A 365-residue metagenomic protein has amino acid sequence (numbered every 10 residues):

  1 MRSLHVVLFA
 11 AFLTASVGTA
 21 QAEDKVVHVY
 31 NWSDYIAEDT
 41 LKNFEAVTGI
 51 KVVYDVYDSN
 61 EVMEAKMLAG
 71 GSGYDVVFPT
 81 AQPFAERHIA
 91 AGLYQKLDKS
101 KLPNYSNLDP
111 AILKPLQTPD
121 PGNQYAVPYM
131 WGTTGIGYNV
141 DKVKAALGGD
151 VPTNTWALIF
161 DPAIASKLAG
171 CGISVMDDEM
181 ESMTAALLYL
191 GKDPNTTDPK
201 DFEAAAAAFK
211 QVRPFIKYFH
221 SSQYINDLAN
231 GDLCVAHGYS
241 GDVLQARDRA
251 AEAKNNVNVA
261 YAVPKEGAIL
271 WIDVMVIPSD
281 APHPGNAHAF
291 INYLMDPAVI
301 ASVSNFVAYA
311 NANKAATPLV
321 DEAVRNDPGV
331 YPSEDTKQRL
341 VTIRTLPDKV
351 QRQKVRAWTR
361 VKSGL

Functional and structural regions predicted by a protein language model:
V17-A22: Sec/Tat signal peptide C-region and signal peptidase I cleavage site
E23-H88: Early extracytoplasmic/lumenal segment of secretory-pathway proteins
G73, T80-F215, H220-A229: Extracytoplasmic ligand-binding site segments that recognize negatively charged/polar headgroups
P83-R87, V235-N256: A ligand-binding cleft/hinge motif common to bilobed small-molecule-binding domains
G137-K142, L188-G191, W271-H283, S302: A bilobed periplasmic-binding-protein/Venus flytrap-type ligand-binding module shared by bacterial periplasmic
F202-Q211, K217, N255-V276, R325: Periplasmic-binding protein-like
N226, E334-L365: Conserved C-terminal helix/tail region of periplasmic/extracytoplasmic solute-binding proteins
P278-R339: Mature extracytoplasmic/periplasmic domains
